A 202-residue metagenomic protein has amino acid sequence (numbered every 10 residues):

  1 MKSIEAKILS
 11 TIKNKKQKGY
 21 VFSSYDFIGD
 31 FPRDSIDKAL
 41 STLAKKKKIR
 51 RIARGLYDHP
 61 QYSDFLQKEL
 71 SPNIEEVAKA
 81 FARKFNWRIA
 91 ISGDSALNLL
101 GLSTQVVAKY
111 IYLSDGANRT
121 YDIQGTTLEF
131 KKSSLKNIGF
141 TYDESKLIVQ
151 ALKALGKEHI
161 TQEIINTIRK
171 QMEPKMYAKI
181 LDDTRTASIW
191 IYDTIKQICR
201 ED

Functional and structural regions predicted by a protein language model:
K2-A80: Short beta-edge/loop segments at beta->alpha junctions of small alpha/beta modules that act as binding/recognition
P32, G101, K153: Hydrophobic/aromatic-lined pockets within catalytic cores
I36, S92-G93, E144: Amphipathic alpha-helical interface surfaces
A53-G55, W87-I123: Short gly/ser-rich loop at a beta-strand->alpha-helix junction or flexible surface loop bordering the NTP-binding
A80-F81, S92, A154-H159: Positively charged, aromatic-accented nucleic-acid-binding surfaces
K84: Basic nucleic-acid-binding interfaces
D122-K132: A short, charged helix-loop
S134-D202: Hydrophobic alpha-helical interaction segments
